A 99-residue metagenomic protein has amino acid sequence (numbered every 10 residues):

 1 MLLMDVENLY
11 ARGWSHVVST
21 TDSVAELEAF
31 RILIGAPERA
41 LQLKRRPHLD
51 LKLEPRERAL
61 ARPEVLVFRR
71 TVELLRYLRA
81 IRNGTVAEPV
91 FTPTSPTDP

Functional and structural regions predicted by a protein language model:
M1-D98: Catalytic phosphate/metal-binding cores of nucleic-acid and nucleotide-processing enzymes, i.e., regions that mediate
